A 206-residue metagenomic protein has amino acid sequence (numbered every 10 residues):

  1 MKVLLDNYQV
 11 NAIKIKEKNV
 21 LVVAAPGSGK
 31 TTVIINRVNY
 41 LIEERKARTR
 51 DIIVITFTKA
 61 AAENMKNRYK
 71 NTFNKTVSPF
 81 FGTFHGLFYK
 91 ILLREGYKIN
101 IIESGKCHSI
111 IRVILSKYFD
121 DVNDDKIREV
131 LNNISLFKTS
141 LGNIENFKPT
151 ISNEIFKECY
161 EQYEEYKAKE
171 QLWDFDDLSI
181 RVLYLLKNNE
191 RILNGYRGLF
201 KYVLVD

Functional and structural regions predicted by a protein language model:
M1-V23, C159, D176-V182: Conserved pre-motif I regulatory segment
L4, K30-V33, Y184-N188: Short secondary-structure boundary/capping elements
E17-R37: Walker A/P-loop
L41-F200: A basic/glycine-biased coupling hinge at the interface between accessory DNA-binding modules
L204-V205: Hydrophobic residues in beta-strands of the RecA-like P-loop NTPase core, especially within AAA+ ATPase
